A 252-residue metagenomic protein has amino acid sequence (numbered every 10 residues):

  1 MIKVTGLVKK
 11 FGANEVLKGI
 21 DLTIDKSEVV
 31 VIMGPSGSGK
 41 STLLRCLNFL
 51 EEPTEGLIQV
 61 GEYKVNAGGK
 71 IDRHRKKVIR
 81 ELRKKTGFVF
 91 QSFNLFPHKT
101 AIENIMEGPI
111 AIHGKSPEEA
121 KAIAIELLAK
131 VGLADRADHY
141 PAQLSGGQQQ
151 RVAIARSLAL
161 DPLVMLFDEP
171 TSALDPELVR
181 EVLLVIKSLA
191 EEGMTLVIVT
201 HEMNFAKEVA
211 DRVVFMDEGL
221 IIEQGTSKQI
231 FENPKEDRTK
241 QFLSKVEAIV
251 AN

Functional and structural regions predicted by a protein language model:
V65-G87, P117, N233-P234: ABC ATPase NBD coupling module
K99-E107: Short coil-to-helix segment of the ABC ATPase nucleotide-binding domain corresponding to the Q-loop/switch region
Y140-L144, Q148: Conserved ABC ATPase signature
A159-L163: A short, proline-enriched helix->beta-strand linker immediately N-terminal to the Walker B motif in ABC-type P-loop
M165-D168: Catalytic Walker B motif of ABC-type/P-loop ATPase nucleotide-binding domains
Q224-G225: ABC ATPase "signature
